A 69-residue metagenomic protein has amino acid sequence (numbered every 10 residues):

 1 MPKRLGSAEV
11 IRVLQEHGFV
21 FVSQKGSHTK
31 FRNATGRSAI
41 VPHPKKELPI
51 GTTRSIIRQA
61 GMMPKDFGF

Functional and structural regions predicted by a protein language model:
M1-Q24, H28-F69: Basic nucleic-acid-binding interfaces
